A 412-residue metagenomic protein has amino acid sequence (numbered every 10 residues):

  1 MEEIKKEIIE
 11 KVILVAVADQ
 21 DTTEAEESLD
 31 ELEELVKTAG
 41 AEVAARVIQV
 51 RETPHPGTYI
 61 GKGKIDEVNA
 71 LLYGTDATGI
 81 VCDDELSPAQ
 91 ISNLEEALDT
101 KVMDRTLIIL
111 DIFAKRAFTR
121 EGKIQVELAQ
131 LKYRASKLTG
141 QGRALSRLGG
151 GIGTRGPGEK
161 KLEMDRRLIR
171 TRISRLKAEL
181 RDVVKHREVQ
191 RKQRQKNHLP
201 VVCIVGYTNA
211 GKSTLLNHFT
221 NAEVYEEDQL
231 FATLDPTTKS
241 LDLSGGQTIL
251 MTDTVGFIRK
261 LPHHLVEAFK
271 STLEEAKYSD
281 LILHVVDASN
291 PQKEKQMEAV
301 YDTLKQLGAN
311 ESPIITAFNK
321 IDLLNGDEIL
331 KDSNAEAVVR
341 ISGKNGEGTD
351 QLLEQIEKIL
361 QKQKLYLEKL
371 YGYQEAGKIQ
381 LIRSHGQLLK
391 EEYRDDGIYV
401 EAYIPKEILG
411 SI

Functional and structural regions predicted by a protein language model:
M1-D111: N-terminal accessory targeting/assembly segments
M1-L14, T139-A210, L216, P291 (+1 more regions): C-terminal-of-GTPase-core extension/linker across diverse P-loop GTPases
A18-T22, R51-T53, E85-P88, L107-L110 (+6 more regions): Conserved nucleotide-binding/hydrolysis micro-motifs of P-loop NTPases
D19-E24, P54-T58, R116-E121, K160-K161 (+4 more regions): Flexible beta-alpha connector loops of hexameric P-loop NTPases
E27-L29, E33-K37, N69-G74, L86-D99 (+2 more regions): Conserved C-terminal guanine-recognition region of P-loop GTPase G domains, centered on the G4
L107-V126: Short alpha-helix plus adjacent loop in nuclease-associated cores
R187, R194-P200, H218-T248, I258 (+3 more regions): Switch I (effector-binding) loop of TRAFAC-class P-loop GTPase G-domains
